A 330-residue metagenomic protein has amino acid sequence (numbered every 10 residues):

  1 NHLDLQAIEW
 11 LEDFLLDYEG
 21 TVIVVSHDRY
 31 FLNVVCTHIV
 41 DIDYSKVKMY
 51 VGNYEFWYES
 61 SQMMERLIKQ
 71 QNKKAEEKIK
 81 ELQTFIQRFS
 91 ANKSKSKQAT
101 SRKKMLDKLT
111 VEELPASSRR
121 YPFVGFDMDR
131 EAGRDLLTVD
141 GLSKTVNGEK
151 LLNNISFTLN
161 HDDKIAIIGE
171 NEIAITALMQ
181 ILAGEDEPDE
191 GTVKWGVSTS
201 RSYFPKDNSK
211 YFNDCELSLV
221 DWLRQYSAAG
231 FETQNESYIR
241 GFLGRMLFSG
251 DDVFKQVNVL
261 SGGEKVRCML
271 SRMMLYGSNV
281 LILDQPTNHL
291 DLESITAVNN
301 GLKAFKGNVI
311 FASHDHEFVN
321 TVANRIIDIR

Functional and structural regions predicted by a protein language model:
N1-Q70, D129-R330: ABC ATP-binding cassette signature C-motif
M63-L152: Flexible nucleotide-interacting loop at or near the entrance of a catalytic core
